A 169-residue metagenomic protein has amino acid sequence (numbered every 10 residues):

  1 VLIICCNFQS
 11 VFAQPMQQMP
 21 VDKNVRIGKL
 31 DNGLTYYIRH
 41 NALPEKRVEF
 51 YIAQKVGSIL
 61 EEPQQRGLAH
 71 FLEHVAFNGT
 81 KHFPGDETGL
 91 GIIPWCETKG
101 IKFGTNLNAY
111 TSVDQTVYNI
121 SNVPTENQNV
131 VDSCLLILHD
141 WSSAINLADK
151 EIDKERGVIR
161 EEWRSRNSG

Functional and structural regions predicted by a protein language model:
V1-P15: Bacterial Sec-dependent N-terminal signal peptides
Q18-I52: Mature N-terminal segment immediately following signal peptide/propeptide cleavage in secreted/periplasmic
G33, H70, Y118, L138 (+1 more regions): Divalent metal-coordination and catalytic microenvironments
A42-P44, V56-L60, H82-F83, P124-N127 (+1 more regions): Solvent-exposed loop/turn segments at secondary-structure junctions within structured extracellular/periplasmic domains
E49-S121: M16/MPP (pitrilysin/insulinase) zinc-metallopeptidase core fold and M16-derived inactive scaffolds
V75-T80, A109-D114, V130-I137, W141 (+1 more regions): Scaffold signal of the M16-like zinc-metallopeptidase fold and its non-catalytic homologs
G79, I120-E155: M16/insulysin-pitrilysin zinc metalloprotease superfamily fold
T88-P94, N146-R164: Acidic/histidine-enriched alpha-helical segments
